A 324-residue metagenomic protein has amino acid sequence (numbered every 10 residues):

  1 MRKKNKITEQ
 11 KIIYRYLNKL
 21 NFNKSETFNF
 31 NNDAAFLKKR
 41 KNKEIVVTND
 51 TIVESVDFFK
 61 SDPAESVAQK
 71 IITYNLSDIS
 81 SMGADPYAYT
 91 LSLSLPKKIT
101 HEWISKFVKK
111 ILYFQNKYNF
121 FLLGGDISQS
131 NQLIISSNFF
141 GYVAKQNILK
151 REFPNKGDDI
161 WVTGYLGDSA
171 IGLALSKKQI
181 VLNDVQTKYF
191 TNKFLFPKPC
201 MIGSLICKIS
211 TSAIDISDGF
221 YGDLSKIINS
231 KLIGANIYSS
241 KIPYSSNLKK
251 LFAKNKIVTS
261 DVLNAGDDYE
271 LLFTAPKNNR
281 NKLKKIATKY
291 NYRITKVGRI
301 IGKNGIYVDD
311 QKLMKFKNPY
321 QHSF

Functional and structural regions predicted by a protein language model:
M1-F324: Helix-biased detector of long, well-ordered alpha-helical tracts
